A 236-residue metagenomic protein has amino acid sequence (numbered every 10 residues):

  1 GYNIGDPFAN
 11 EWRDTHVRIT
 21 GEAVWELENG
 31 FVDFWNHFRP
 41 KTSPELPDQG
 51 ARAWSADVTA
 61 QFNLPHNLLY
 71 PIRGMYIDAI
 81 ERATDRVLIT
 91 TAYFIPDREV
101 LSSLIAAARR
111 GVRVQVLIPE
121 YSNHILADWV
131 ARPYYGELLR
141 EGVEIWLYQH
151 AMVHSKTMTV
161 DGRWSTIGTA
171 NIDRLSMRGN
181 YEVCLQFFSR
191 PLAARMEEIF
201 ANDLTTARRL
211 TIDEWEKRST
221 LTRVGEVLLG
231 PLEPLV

Functional and structural regions predicted by a protein language model:
G1-V236: Charged, low-complexity intrinsically disordered terminal segments
